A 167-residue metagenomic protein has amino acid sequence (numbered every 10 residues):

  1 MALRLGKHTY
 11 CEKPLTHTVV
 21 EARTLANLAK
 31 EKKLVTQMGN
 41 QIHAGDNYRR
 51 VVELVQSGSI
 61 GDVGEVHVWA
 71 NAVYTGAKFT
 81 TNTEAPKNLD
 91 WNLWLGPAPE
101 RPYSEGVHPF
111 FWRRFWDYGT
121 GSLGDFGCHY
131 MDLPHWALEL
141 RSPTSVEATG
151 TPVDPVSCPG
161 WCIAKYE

Functional and structural regions predicted by a protein language model:
M1-A44, G58: Beta-strand-loop-alpha-helix segment that lines the small-molecule cofactor/substrate pocket of alpha/beta enzymes
Y10-C11, H17, V35-M38, G64-V68 (+3 more regions): Structural recognition of the beta-strand scaffold that forms the well-ordered cores of secreted hydrolase catalytic
V19-A22, Y48, H108-F111: Active-site-proximal cap/loop segments of hydrolase catalytic domains
A29, G45, L89, S157-W161: Short, solvent-exposed loop/turn segments at the edges of secondary structure
G45-V68, T80-N82, G124-G150: Oxidoreductase and adenylate-handling cofactor-binding alpha/beta cores
H67-F111: Core domains of carbohydrate- and sulfate-ester-processing enzymes
N92-E167: Rossmann-like dinucleotide-binding domain that binds NAD(P)(H)
